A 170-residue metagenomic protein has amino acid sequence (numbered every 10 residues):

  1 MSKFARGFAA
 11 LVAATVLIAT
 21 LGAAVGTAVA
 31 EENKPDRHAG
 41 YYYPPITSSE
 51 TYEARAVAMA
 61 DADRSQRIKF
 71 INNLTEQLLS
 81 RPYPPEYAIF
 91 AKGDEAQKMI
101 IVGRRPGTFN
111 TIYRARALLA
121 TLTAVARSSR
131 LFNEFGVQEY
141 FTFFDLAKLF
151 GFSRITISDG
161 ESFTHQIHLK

Functional and structural regions predicted by a protein language model:
S2-T15: Bacterial N-terminal signal peptides that target proteins for export
L17-T27: C-terminal segment of classical bacterial N-terminal signal peptides
T20, K92, D145-A147: Generic marker of residues within folded, mature protein domains
A28-Q97, G107-N110: N-proximal, solvent-exposed amphipathic alpha-helical segments enriched in charged/polar residues
A30, T121-V125, K170: Ampiphathic alpha-helical segments that act as solvent-exposed interaction surfaces
L78-T142: Mature extracytoplasmic domains of secretory-pathway proteins
R127-L169: A short amphipathic beta-strand at an alpha->beta junction
